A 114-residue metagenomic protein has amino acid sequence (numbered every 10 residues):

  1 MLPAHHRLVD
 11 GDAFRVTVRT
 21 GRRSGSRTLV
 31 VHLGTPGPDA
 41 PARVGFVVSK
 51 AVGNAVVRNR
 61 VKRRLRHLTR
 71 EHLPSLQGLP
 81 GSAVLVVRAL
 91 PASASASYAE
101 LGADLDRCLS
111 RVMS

Functional and structural regions predicted by a protein language model:
M1-S114: Positively charged, solvent-exposed patches that mediate nucleic-acid binding
